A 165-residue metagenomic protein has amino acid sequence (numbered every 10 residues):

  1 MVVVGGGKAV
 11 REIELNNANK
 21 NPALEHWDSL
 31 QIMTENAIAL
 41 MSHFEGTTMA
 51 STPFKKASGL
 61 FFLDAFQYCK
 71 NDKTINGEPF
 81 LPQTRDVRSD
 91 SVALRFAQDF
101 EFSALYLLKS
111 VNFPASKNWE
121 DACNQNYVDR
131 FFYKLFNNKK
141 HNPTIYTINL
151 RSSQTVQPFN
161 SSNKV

Functional and structural regions predicted by a protein language model:
M1, L60-D64, Y106: Structural motif
V2-K8: Glycine-rich beta-strand-to-loop/alpha-helix junction loops that act as flexible
K8-E12, F113-A115, S152-T155: Short, active-site-adjacent cap segments at secondary-structure transitions
I13-F100, C123-N124: Ligand-binding beta-strand-loop-alpha-helix segment within the catalytic cores of soluble metabolic enzymes
T47, F100-F102, N138-T144: Structural alpha-beta junctions
Q67-K70, V92, S110-F113, L150-S152: Short acidic/polar capping segments at secondary-structure boundaries
T84, S91, W119-V165: Polyanion-binding loop/helix "lid" in catalytic or ligand-binding cores
D99-K117, I148: Glycine-rich phosphate/pyrophosphate-binding loops and their adjacent beta-strand/loop elements at enzyme active sites
